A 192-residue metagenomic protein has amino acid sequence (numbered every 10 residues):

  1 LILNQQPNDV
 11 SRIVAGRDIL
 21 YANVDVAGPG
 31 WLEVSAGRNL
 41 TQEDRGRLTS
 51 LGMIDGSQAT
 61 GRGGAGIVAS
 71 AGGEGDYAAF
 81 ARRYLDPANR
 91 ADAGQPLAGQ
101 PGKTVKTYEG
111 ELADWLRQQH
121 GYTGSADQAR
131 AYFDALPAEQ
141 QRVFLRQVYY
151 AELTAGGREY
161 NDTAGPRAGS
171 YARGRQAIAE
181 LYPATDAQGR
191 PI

Functional and structural regions predicted by a protein language model:
L1-I192: Low-complexity, glycine- and small/polar-enriched segments
